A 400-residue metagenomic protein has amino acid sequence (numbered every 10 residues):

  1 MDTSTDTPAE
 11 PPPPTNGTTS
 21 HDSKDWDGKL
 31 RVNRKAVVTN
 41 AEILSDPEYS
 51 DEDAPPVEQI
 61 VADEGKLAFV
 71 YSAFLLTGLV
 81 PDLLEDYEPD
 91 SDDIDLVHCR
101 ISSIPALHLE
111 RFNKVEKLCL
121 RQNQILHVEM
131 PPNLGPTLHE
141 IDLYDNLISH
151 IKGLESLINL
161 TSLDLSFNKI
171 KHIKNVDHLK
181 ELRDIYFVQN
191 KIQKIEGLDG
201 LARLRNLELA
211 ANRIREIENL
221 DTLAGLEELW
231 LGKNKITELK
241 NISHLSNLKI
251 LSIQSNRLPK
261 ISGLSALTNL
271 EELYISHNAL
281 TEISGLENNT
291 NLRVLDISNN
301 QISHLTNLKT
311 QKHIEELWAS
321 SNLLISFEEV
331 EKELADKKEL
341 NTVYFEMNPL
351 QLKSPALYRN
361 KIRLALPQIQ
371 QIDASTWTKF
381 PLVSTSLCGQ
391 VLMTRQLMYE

Functional and structural regions predicted by a protein language model:
M1-S149, I158-K171, K180-Q193, A202-R215 (+7 more regions): The feature captures the LRR N-terminal capping module
P105, E129, K152, K174 (+7 more regions): Conserved beta-strand elements flanking the ATP-binding pocket of the protein kinase catalytic core
P131, L154, V176, L198 (+5 more regions): Conserved strand-to-helix beginnings and helix N-cap segments that scaffold or border functional pockets
I195-L198, L258, L280: Periodically patterned hydrophobic/aromatic "hotspot" residues that form packing/interaction faces in regular
K260, E282, R359: Acidic, amphipathic alpha-helical patches
A266-A279, I283-P349: Structured C-terminal portions of repeat-based eukaryotic scaffold domains
